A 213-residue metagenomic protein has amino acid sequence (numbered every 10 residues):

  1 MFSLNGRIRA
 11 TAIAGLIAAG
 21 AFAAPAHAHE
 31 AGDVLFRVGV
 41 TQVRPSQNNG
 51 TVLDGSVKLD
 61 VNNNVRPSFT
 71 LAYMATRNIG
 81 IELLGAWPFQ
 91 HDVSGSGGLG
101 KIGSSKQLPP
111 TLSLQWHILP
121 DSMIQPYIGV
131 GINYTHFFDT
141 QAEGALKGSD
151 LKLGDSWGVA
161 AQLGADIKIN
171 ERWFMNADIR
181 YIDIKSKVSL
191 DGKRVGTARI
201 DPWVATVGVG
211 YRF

Functional and structural regions predicted by a protein language model:
M1-G32: Cleavable N-terminal export/targeting peptides
F22, G158-A160, D166, V204-T206: A broad helix-preferring feature
A31-D33, V40-S46, T70-E143, P202-F213: Gram-negative (and chloroplast) outer-membrane scaffold detector with strong preference for beta-barrel transmembrane
Q47-N48, L53-G55, P67-S68, G85-W87 (+7 more regions): Outer-membrane beta-barrel domain signature
S56-T76: Aromatic- and Gly/Pro-rich amphipathic surface segment
V57-N63, L99-K106, K147-W157, R194-P202: Replace "Gram-negative outer membrane beta-barrel proteins" with "bacterial and organellar outer membrane beta-barrel
S68-M74, G129, Q162-G164, F174-N176: Short, conserved structural micro-motifs that define repeat-unit consensus positions and nucleotide-binding loops
Q90-S94, N170-F213: Predominantly the C-terminal beta-signal and adjacent terminal strand-loop region of outer-membrane beta-barrel
